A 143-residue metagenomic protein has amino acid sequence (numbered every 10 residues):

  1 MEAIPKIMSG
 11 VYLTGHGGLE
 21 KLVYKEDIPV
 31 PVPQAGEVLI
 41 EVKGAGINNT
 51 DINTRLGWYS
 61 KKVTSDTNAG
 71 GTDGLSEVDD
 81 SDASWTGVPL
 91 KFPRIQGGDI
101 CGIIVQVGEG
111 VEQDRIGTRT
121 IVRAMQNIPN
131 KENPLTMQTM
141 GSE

Functional and structural regions predicted by a protein language model:
M1-S9: Eukaryotic N-terminal low-complexity, Ser/Thr- and Lys/Arg-rich leader segments that predominantly function as
G17-V23, N49-D51: Short N-terminal binding/cap micro-motifs at the start of the first secondary-structure element
P29-A45, W58-P129: Glycine-rich beta-strand-centered segment in the early N-terminal region that forms part of a ligand/cofactor-binding
T50-R55, K131: Cytochrome P450 core scaffold surrounding the K-helix E-X-X-R motif and the conserved "meander" helix-loop region
N127-Q138: Short, Lys/Arg- and Gly-enriched loop/turn segments at beta-strand edges
T139-E143: Short peripheral tails and domain-boundary helices/loops at the edges of structured domains
